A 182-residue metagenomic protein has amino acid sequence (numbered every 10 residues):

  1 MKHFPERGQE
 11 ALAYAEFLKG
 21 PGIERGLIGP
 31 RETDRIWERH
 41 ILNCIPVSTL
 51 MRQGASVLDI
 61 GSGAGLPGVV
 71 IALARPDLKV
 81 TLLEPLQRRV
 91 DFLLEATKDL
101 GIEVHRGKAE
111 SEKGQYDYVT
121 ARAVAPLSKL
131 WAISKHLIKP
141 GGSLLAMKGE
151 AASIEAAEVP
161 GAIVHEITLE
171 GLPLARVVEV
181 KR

Functional and structural regions predicted by a protein language model:
M1-G54, L58, R88-I102: Class I SAM-dependent transferase core
L18, I71, M147-K148: Residue-level signal for inorganic ion chemistry
R25-G26, D34-R35, A64, R122-A125: Flexible, active-site-adjacent loop/turn segments at secondary-structure boundaries
T33, G68-V70, A156: Residue-level recognition of conserved structural "scaffold" positions that shape functional pockets and channels
I60-S62: Conserved beta-strand/loop positions that form the S-adenosyl-L-methionine
A64-D77: Conserved SAM-binding loop of SAM-dependent methyltransferases across substrates and taxa, primarily the Class I
R75-T81, P85-R182: S-adenosylmethionine
